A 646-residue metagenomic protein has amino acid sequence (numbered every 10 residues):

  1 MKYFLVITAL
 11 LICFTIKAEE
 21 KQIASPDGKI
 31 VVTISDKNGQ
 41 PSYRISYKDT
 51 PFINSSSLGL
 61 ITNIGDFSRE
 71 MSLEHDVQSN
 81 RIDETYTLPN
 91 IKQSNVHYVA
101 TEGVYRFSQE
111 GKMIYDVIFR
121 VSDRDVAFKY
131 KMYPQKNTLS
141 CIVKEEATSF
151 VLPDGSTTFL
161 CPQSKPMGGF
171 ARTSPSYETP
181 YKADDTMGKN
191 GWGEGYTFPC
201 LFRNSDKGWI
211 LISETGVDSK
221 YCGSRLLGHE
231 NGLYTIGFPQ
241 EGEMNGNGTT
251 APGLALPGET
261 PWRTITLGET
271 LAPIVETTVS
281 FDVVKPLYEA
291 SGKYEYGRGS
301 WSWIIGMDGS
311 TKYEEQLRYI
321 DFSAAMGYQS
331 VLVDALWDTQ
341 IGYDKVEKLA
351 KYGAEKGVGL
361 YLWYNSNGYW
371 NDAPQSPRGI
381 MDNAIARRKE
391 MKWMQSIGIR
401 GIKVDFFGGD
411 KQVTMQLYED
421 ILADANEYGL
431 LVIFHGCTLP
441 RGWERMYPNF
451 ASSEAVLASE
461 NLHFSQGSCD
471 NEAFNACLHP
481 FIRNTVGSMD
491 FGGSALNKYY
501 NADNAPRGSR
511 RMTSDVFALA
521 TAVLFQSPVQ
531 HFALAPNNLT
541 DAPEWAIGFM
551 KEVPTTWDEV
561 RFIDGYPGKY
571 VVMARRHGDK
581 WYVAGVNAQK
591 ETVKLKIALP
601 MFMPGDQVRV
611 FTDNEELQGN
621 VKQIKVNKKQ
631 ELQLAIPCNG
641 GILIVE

Functional and structural regions predicted by a protein language model:
M1-E20: Bacterial Sec-dependent N-terminal signal peptides
E20-S280, Q618: N-terminal accessory beta-strand-rich subdomains and adjacent acidic, glycine-rich linkers that precede catalytic cores
Y105, L534-Y582, V586, E616-K622: Glycan-recognition and catalytic regions of carbohydrate-active enzymes
Y130, S323, D405, V432 (+2 more regions): Conserved, mostly hydrophobic/aromatic
A251, A255-S330: An acidic-aromatic substrate-binding cleft motif
A335-S514: Aromatic- and carboxylate-enriched substrate-binding clefts and catalytic-loop regions of carbohydrate-active enzymes
Y566-P604, I642-V645: Carbohydrate-binding surface patches
I624-E646: C-terminal beta-strand-rich structural cap/linker in extracellular carbohydrate-active enzymes
